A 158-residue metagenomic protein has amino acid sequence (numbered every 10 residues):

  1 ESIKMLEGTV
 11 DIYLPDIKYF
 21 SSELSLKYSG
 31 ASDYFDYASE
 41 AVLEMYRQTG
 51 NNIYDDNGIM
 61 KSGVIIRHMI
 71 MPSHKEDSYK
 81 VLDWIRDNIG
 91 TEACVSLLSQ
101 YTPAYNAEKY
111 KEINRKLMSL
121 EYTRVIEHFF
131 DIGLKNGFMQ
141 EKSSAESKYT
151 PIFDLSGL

Functional and structural regions predicted by a protein language model:
E1-I12, Y19-S21, P72-S78: Canonical radical SAM enzyme core domain
S2, L6, Y37-A41, M45 (+2 more regions): A general structural detector for well-ordered alpha-helical segments in enzyme core domains, enriched
L6-E7, S29-A31, P151-S156: Short low-complexity, flexible loop/linker segments enriched in glycine and/or proline with clustered acidic
Y13-P15, N114: Short hydrophobic/aromatic-enriched beta-strand-loop microsegments
L14, S21, M45-I53, I89: Alpha-helix capping/termination and helix-coil
S22-Y28, Y105-K109: A short acidic, helix-capping loop that chelates divalent metal ions and anchors anionic groups
L26-D56: Anionic-ligand binding region
N51-L158: Auxiliary Fe-S-binding modules of radical SAM enzymes
